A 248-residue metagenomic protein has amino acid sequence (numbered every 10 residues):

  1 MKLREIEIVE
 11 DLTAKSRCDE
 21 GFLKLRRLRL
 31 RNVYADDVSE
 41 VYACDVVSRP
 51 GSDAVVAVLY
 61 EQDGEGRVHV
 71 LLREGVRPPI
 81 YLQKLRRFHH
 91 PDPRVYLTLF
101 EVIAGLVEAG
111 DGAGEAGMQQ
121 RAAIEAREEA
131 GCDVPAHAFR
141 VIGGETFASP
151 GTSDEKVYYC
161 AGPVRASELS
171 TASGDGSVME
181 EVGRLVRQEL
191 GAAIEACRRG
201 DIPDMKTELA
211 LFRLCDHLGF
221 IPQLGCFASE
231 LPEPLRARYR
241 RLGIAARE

Functional and structural regions predicted by a protein language model:
M1-E128, C132-S173, V178-E180, R184-V186 (+1 more regions): N-terminal leader/linker segments that precede catalytic domains of diphosphate-processing enzymes
